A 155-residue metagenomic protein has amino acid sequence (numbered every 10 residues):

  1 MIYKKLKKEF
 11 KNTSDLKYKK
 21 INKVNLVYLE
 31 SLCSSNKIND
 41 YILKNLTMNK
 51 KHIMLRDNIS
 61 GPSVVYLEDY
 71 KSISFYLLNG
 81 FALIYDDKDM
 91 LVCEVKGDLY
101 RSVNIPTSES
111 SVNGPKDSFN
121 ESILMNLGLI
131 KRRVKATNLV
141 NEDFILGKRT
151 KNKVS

Functional and structural regions predicted by a protein language model:
M1-S155: Membrane-embedded alpha-helical signal segments
